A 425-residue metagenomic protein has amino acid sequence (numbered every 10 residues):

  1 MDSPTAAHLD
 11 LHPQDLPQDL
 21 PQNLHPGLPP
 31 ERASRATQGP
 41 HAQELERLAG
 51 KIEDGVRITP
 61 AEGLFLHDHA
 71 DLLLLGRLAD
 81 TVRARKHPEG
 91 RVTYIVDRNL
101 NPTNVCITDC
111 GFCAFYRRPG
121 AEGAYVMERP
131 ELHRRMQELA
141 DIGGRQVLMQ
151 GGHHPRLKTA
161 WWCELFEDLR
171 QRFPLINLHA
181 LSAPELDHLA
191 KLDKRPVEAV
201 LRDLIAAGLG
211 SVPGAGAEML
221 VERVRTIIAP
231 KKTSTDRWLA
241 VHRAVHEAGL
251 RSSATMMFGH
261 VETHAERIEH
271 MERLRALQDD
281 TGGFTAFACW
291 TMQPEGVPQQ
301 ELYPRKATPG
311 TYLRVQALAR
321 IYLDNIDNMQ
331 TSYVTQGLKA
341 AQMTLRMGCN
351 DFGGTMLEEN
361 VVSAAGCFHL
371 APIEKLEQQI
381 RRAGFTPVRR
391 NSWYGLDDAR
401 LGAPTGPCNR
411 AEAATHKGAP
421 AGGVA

Functional and structural regions predicted by a protein language model:
M1-L73, A140, R275-A425: Auxiliary Fe-S-binding modules of radical SAM enzymes
F65, R117-E269, R273-A276: Conserved Radical SAM active-site core
L74-G120, A124-Q150, V212, M343: N-terminal pre-triad scaffold of radical SAM enzymes
H87, I142, F173, G249 (+2 more regions): A structural signal for short coil/turn segments at secondary-structure junctions
V92, C106, C113-G120, F166-Q171 (+2 more regions): Mobile, glycine- and charge-enriched loop segments and immediately flanking short secondary-structure elements within
V92-R98, V147, L178-S182, V212-G214 (+4 more regions): Hydrophobic faces of well-ordered beta-strands that scaffold small-molecule active sites in alpha/beta enzyme cores
N104, H133, C163, E198 (+4 more regions): Residue-level marker for well-ordered alpha-helical positions
